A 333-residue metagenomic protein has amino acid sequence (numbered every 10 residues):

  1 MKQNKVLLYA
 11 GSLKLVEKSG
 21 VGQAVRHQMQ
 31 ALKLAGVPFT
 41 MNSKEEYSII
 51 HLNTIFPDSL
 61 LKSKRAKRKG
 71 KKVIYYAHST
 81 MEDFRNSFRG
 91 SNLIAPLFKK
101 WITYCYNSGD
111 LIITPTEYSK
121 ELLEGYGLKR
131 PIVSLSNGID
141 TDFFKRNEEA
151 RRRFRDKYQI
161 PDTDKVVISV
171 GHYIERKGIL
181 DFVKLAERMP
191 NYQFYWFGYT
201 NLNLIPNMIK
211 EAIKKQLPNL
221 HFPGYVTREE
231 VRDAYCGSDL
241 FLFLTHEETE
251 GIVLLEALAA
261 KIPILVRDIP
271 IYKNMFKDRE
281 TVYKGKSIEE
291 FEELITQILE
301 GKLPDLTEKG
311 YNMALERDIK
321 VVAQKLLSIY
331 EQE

Functional and structural regions predicted by a protein language model:
L93-I112: Membrane-proximal helix-turn-helix segments that form the acceptor-binding/catalytic region of lipid-linked
Y106, Y225-V226, D233-S238: Short alpha-helical donor nucleotide-sugar binding micro-motif in glycosyltransferases
P161-K177, V183-E187, Y195: Conserved donor-binding/catalytic core segment of Leloir-type glycosyltransferases
V170, Q193-M208: Glycosyltransferase donor-sugar binding loop
N207-E229: Nucleotide-activated donor-binding/catalytic signature segment of Leloir-type glycosyltransferases, i.e., the conserved
H246: Aromatic "clamp/platform" in nucleotide-sugar-dependent glycosyltransferases that forms part of the donor/acceptor
P263-V266: Short hydrophobic beta-strand element within catalytic cores of glycosyltransferases and related nucleotide-activated
D278-E289, T296-K302: Conserved acidic donor-binding segment of nucleotide-sugar-dependent glycosyltransferases
